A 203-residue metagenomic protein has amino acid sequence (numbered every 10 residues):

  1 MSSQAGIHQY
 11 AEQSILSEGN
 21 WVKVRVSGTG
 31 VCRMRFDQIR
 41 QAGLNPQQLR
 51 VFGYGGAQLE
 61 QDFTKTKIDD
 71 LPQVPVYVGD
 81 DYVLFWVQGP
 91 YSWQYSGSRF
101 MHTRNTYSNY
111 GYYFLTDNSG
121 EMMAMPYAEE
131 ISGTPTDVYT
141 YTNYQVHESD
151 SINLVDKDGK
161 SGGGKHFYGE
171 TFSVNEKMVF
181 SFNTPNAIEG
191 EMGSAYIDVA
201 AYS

Functional and structural regions predicted by a protein language model:
M1-V26, D37, A42-S203: Structured catalytic cores of large enzymes
C32-F36: Hydrophobic beta-strand segments within beta-rich accessory/binding domains
